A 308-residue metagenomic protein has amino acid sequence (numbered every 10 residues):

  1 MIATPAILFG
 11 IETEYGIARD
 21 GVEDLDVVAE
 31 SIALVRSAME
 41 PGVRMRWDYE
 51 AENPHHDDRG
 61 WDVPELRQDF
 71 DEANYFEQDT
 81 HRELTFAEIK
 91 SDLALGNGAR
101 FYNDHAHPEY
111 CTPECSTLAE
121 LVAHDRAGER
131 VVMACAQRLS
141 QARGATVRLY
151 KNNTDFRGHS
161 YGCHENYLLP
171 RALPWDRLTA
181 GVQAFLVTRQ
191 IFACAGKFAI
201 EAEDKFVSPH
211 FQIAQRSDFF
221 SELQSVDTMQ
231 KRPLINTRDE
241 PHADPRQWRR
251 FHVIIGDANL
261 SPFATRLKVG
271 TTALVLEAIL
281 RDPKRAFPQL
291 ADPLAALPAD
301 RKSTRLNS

Functional and structural regions predicted by a protein language model:
M1-Y150, A180-A199, V207, S225-I235 (+1 more regions): Terminal catalytic/cofactor-binding subdomain
D20, P170-A172: Short coil/turn motifs at secondary-structure junctions
C115-T117, T154-F156, A172, D218-F219 (+1 more regions): Short, solvent-exposed loop/turn segments at secondary-structure junctions
N153-P170: Histidine-centered divalent-metal-coordination microenvironment in nucleic-acid enzymes
H164, R171, F220-L223, H252-I254: The feature captures the catalytic groove of carbohydrate-active enzymes
P174-D176: A short alpha->loop->secondary-structure connector
F206-E222: Extended, Lys/Arg-enriched charged tracts that mediate electrostatic binding to polyanionic substrates
